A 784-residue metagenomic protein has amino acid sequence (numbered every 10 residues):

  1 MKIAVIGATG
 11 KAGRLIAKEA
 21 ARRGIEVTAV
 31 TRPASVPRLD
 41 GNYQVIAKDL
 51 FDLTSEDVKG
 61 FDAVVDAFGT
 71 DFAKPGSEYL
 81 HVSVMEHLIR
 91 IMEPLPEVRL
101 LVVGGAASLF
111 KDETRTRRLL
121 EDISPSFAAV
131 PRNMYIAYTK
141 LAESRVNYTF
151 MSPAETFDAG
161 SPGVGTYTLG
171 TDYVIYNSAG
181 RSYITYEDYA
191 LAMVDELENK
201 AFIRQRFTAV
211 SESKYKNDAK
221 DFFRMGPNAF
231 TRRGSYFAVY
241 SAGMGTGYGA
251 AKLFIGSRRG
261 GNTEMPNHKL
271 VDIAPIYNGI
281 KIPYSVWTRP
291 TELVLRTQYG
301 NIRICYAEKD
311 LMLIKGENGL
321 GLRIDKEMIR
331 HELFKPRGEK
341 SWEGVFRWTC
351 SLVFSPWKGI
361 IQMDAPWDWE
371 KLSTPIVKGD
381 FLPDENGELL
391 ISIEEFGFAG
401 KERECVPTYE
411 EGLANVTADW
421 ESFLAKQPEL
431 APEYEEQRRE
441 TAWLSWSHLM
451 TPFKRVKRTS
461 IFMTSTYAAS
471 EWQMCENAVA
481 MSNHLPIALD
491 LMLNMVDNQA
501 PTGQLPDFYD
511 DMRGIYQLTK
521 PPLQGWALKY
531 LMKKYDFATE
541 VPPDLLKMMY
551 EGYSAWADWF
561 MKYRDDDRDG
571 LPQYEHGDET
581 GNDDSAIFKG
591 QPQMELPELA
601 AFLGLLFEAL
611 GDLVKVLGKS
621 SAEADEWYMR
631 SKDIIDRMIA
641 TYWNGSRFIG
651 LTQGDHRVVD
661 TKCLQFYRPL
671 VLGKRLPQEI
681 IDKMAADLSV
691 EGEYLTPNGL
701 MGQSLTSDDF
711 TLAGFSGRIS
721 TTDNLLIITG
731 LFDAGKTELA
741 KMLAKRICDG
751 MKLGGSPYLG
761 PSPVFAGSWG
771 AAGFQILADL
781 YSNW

Functional and structural regions predicted by a protein language model:
I3-R23: N-terminal Rossmann NAD(P)H-binding glycine-rich loop of SDR-like oxidoreductase domains
S35-L95: NAD(P)H-binding glycine-rich loop region in Rossmannoid oxidoreductase-like domains and their noncatalytic homologs
T139-A159: Conserved beta-loop-beta element that borders a ligand/cofactor-binding pocket
K216-Q437, N483, N783-W784: Terminal accessory carbohydrate-recognition/targeting modules of carbohydrate-active enzymes
D221-L253, K520, Q524-K534, I649-A685 (+1 more regions): C-terminal capping/lid segments that line or modulate ligand- or cofactor-binding pockets
E385-E404, D507-L523, F537-V541, D558-M629 (+2 more regions): The feature captures the catalytic groove of carbohydrate-active enzymes
L424-K529, T661-V671, F710-N724, L731-A740: Substrate-binding groove/exosite segments of carbohydrate-active enzymes
E429-W443, S482-N483, A500, Y535-P597 (+5 more regions): Active-site acid/base region of carbohydrate-active enzymes
